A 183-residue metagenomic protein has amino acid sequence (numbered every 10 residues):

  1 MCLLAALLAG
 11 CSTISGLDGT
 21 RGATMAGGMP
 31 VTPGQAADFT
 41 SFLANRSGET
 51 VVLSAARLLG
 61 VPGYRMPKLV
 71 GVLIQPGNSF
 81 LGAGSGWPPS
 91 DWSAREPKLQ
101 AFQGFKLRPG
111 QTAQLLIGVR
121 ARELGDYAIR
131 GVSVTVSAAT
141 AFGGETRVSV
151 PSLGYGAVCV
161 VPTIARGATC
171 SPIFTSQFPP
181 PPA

Functional and structural regions predicted by a protein language model:
M1-C11: Sec-dependent bacterial lipoprotein signal peptides
C11-A183: Non-catalytic macromolecular-recognition regions in eukaryotic signaling proteins
